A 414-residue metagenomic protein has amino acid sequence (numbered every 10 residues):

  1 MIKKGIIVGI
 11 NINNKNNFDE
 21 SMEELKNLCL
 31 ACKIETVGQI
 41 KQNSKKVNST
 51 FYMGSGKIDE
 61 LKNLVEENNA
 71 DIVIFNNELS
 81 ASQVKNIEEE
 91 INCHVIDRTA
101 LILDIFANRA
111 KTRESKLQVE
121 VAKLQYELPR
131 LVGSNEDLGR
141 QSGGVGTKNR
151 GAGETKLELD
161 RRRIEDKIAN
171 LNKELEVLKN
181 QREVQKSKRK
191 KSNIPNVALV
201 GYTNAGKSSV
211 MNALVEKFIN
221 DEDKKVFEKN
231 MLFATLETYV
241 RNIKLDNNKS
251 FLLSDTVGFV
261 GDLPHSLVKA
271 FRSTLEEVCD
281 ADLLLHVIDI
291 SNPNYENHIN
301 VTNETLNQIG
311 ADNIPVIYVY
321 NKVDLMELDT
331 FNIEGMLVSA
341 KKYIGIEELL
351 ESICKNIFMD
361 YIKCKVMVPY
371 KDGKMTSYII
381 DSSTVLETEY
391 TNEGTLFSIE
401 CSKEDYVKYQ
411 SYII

Functional and structural regions predicted by a protein language model:
M1-D104, Y412-I413: N-terminal accessory targeting/assembly segments
N11-K15, S44-K46, E78-S80, L101-L103 (+6 more regions): Conserved nucleotide-binding/hydrolysis micro-motifs of P-loop NTPases
S21-E23, K46-K62, E237-T238, V257-D280 (+1 more regions): Switch II of P-loop NTPase G domains
L28, K62-N63, L79-E89, N248-K249 (+1 more regions): Conserved C-terminal guanine-recognition region of P-loop GTPase G domains, centered on the G4
L28-E35, L64-N68, I72, E90-H94 (+13 more regions): Conserved, well-folded catalytic cores of nucleic-acid-processing and energy-transducing macromolecular machines
H94-N108, E114-V145, D312-I317, K322-Y370: Canonical P-loop GTPase G-domain recognition
R140, V145-H265: Conserved G1/Walker A P-loop phosphate-binding module
D360-I414: NTP-binding/hydrolysis catalytic cores, primarily Walker-type P-loop NTPases
